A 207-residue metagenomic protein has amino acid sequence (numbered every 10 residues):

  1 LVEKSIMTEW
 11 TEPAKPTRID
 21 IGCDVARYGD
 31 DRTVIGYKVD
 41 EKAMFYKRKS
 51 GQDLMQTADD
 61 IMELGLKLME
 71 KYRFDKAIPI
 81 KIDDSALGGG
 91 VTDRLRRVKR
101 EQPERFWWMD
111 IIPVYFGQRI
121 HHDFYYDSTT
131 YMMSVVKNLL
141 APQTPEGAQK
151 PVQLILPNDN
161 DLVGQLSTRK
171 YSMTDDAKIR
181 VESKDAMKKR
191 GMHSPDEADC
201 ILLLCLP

Functional and structural regions predicted by a protein language model:
L1-C23, Y37, S172-I179: ATPase catalytic-site recognition across NTP-hydrolyzing enzymes
P16, R27-V34: Short, flexible loop/turn motifs enriched in small residues
R18, T33, I78, A198: Residue-level detector of short, conserved catalytic/binding motifs and their immediate flanks
G22, N160-P207: Charge-patterned, long linear interaction tracts outside catalytic cores
V25-Y28, L54: A general structural motif
T33-Y37, I201-L202: Short beta-strand scaffold segments in enzyme catalytic cores
G36-K178: Mg2+-dependent endonuclease catalytic cores in nucleic-acid-processing enzymes, primarily RNase H-like
